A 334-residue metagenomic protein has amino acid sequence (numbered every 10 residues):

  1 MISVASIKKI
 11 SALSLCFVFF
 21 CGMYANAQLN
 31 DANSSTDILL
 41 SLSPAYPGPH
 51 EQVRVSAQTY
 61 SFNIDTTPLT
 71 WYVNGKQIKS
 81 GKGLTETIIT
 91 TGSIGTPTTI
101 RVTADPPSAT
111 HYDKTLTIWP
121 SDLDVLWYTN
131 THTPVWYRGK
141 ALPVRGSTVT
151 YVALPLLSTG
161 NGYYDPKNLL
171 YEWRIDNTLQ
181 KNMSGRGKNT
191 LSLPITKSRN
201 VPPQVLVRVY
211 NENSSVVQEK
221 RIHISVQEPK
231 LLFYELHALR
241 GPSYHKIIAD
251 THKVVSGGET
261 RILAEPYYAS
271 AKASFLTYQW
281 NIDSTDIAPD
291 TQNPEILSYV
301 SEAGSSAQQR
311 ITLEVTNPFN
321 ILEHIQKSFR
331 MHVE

Functional and structural regions predicted by a protein language model:
S11-G22: Bacterial N-terminal signal peptides
A27-P47, K114-P143, I222-V254, E334: Short, compositionally biased P/S/T/A/G/V-rich stretches that sit at domain boundaries
P47-V55, V144-V152, V255-L263: Short coil/turn motif common to extracellular beta-sandwich-like domains
A57-N63, A153-Y163, L263-A271: Acidic, Ser/Thr
N63-T70, G162-E172, A271-Q279: Solvent-exposed loop segments of extracellular immunoglobulin-like
Y72-I89, I175-L193, I282-Y299: Surface-exposed, flexible coil segments in extracellular/virion-facing regions
T91-T96, T196-V201, S301-A307: Surface-exposed, short loops/turns at beta-strand junctions within beta-sandwich domains
D105-A109, Y210-S215, T316-I321: Short, solvent-exposed loop/turn segments at the edges of extracellular beta-sandwich modules
